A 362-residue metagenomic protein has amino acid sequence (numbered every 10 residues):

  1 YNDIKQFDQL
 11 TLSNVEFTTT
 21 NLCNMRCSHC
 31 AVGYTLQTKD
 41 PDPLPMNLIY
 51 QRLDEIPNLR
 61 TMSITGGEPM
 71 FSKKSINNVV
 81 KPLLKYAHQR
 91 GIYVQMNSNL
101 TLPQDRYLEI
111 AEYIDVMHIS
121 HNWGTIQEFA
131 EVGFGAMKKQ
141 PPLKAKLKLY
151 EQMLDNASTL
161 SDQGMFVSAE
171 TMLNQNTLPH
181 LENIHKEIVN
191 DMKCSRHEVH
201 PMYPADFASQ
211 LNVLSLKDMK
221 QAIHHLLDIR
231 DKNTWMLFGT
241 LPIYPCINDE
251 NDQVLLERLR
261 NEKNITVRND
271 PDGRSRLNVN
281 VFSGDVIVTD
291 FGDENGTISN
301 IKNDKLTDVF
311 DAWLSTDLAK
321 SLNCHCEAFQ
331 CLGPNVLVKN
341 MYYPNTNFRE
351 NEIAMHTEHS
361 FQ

Functional and structural regions predicted by a protein language model:
Y1-M96, T101-E109: Conserved alpha-helical substructure of the radical SAM core
Y1-T11, D285-Q362: Flexible mid-to-C-terminal extensions adjoining Fe-S/redox cofactors in radical SAM and related proteins
C23, C27-C30, D270-R274, T289 (+1 more regions): Short cysteine clusters
C27, K73, Q104, E128 (+3 more regions): Activation segment
V32, E131, N303: Phosphate-coordinating loops and pocket residues in cytosolic domains that bind phosphorylated ligands
K39, D54, R90, V116 (+3 more regions): Radical SAM enzyme [4Fe-4S]-AdoMet core and its adjacent flexible, acidic and glycine-rich loops/tails across
P69, T101-P103, L173, M202 (+1 more regions): Hydrophobic pocket-lining residues within nucleotide cofactor-binding pockets
I110, I114-V116: A contiguous, low-structure linker/loop signature
